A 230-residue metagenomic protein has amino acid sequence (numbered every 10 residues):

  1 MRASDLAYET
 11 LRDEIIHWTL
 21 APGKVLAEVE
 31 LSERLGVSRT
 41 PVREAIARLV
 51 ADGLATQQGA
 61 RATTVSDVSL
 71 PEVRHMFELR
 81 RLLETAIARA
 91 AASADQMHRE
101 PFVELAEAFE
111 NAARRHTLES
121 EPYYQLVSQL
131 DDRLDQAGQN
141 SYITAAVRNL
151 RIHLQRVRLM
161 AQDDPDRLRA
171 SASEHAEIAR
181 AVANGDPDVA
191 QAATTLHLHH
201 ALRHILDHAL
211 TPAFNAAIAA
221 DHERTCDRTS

Functional and structural regions predicted by a protein language model:
M1, L70, D95, F102 (+2 more regions): Short linear sequence motifs
M1-S93, D207-S230: Short linear motifs at protein or domain termini
S4, S120, D164, L168: Flexible, glycine- and charge-enriched loops at secondary-structure boundaries
D5, R81, V103, R169-S173: Amphipathic alpha-helical repeat elements characteristic of tetratricopeptide repeat
R34, D164-S230: C-terminal regulatory/effector modules of DNA-binding transcriptional regulators
A51-T56, L150-I152, R167-R169: Mobile beta-alpha loop/short-helix "lid" or hinge segments that flank ligand
M97-M160, A172-N184, V189-H199, R203: Conserved amphipathic alpha-helical segments that form helical-bundle/coiled-coil interaction surfaces
